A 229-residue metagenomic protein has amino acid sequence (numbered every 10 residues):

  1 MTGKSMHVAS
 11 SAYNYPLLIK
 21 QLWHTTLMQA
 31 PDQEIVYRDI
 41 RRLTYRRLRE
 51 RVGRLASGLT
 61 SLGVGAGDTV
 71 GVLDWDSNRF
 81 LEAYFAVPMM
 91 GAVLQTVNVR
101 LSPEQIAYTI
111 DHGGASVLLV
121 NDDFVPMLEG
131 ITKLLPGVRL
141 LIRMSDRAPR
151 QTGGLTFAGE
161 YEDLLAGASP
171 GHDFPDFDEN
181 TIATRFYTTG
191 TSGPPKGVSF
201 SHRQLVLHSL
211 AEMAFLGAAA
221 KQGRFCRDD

Functional and structural regions predicted by a protein language model:
V8-L17, P149-I182: Flexible, low-complexity linker/hinge segments
L22, S61-L62, M89-D163: Structural core segment of the AMP-binding/adenylate-forming
L22-R47, S145, P149-T152: AMP-dependent adenylate-forming
P31, A158-G159, A168-Y187, P194 (+1 more regions): Conserved pre-ATP/AMP-binding loop-to-beta segment of ANL
Q33-S77, L81-F85, S102-A107, E160-D163: Conserved AMP-binding/adenylate-forming core of the ANL superfamily
T44-R46, A183-L210: Conserved AMP-binding A3 loop
R49-S57, A166-P170, V198-D228: Conserved structural elements of the adenylate-forming
A56, D68-T69, W75-Q95, V99-P103 (+4 more regions): A short helix-loop-beta submotif of the ANL/AMP-binding
